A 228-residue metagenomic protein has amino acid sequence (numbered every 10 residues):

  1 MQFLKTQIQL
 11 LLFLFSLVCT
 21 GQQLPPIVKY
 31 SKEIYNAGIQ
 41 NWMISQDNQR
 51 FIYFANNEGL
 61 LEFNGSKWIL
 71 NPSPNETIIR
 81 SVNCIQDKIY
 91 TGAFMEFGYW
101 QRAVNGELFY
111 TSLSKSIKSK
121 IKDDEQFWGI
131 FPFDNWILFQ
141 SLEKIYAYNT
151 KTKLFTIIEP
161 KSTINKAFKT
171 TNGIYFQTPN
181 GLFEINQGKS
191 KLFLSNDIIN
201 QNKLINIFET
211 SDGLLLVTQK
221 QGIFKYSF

Functional and structural regions predicted by a protein language model:
M1-F228: Carboxylate-rich, polar loop motifs that coordinate divalent cations or form catalytic acidic clusters
